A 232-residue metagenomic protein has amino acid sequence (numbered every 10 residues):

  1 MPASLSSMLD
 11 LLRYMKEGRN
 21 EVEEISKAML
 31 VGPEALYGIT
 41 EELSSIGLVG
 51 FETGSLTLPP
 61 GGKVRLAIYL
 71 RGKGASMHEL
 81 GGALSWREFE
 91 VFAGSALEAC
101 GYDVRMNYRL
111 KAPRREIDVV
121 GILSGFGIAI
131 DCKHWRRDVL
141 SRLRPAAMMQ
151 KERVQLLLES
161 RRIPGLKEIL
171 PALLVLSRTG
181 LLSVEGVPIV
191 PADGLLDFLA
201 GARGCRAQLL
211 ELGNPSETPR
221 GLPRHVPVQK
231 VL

Functional and structural regions predicted by a protein language model:
M1-I117, G121-L232: Intrinsically disordered, low-complexity Ser/Thr/Pro/Gly-rich regulatory segments
